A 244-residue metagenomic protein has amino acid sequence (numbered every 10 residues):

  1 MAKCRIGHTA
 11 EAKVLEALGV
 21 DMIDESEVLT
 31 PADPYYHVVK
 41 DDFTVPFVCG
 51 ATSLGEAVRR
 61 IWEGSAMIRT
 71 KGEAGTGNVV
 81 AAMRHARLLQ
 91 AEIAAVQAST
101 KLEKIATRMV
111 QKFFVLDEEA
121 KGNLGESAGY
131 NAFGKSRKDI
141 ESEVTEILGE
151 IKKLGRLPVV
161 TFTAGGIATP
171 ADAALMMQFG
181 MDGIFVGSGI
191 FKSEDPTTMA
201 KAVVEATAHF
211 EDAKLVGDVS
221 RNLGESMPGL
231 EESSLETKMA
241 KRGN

Functional and structural regions predicted by a protein language model:
M1-N244: Alpha/beta enzyme core
